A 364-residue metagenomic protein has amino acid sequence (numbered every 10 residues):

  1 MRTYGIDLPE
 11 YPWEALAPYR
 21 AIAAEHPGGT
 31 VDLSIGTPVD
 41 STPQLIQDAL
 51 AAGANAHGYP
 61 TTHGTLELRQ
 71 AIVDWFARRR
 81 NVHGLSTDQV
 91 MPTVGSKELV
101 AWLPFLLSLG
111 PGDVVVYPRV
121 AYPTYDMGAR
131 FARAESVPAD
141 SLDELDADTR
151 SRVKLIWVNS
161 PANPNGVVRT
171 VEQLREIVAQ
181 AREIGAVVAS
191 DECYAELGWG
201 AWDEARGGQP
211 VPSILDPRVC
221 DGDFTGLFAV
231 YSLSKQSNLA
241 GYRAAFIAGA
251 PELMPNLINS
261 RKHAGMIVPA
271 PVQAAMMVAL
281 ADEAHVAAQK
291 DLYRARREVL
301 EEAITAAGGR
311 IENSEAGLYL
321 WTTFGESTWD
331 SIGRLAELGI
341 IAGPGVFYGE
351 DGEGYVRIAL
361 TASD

Functional and structural regions predicted by a protein language model:
R2-P12, A21-A52, A77-R79, H83-D364: PLP-dependent class I/II
L33, A56-Y59, A71-D74: Glycine-rich loop-to-alpha-helix module at the N-terminal edge of alpha/beta enzyme cores
Y59-P60, A287: Short, surface-exposed loop/turn segments at secondary-structure junctions
H63-G64: Short beta-strand to alpha-helix junction loop
E67-L68, A287: Intrinsically disordered, low-complexity regions enriched for glutamine and histidine
L68-I72, G95: Conserved AMP-binding/adenylate-forming core of the ANL superfamily
